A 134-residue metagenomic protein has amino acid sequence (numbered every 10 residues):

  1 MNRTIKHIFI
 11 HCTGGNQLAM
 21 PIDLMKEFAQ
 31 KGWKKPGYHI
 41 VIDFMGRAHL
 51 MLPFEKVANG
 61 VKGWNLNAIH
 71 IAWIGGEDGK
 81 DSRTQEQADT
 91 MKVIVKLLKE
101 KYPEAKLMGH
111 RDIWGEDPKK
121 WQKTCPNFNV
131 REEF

Functional and structural regions predicted by a protein language model:
M1-F9, T13, M45-A48, N67 (+1 more regions): Basic/polar, cationic surfaces and motifs that engage anionic cell-wall and phosphate/carboxylate ligands
M1-K56, P126: Short, conserved "active-site rim" segments that organize catalytic pockets and cofactor/ligand binding
P36, K62, I74-G75, M108: Short glycine-rich loop/turn motifs that provide flexible caps or phosphate-binding loops at active sites
K56-N59, G63-L66: A short, structured beta-strand/loop element
I71: Ligand-binding face of N-terminal immunoglobulin V-set domains in extracellular IgSF glycoproteins
